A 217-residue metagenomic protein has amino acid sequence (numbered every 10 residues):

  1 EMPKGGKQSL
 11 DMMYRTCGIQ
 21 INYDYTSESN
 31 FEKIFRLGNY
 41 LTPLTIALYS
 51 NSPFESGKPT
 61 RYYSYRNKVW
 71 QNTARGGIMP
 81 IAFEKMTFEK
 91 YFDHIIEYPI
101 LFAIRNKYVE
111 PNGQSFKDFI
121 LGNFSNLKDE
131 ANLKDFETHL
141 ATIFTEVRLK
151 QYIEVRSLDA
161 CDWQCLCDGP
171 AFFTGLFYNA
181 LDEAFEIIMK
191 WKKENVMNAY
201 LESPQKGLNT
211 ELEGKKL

Functional and structural regions predicted by a protein language model:
E1-M12: Acidic, His- and aromatic-enriched active-site or binding-groove loops in soluble protein domains that engage sugars
K4-G5, C17, F136-H139: Short, functionally important structural connectors and interaction interfaces within domains
K4-G5, T26, W191: Short coil/turn linker and secondary-structure boundary residues
M12, S29-R36, Y40, L44-L217: C-terminal accessory/tail domains of diverse enzymes
M13-I19: Short, conserved phosphate-binding/catalytic loop or strand-edge motifs used in phosphoryl-/nucleotidyl-transfer
N22-D24: Short hydrophobic/aromatic beta-strand micro-patches that form the beta-sheet surface supporting nucleotide- or nucleic
